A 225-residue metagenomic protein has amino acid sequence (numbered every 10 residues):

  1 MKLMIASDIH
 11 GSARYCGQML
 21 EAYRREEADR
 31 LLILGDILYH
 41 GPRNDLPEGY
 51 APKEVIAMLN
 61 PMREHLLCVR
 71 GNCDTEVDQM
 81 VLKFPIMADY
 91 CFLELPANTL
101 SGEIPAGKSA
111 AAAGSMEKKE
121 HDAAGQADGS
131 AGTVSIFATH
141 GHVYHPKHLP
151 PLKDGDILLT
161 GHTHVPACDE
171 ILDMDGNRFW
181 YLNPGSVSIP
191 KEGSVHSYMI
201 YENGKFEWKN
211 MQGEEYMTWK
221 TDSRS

Functional and structural regions predicted by a protein language model:
K2-T99, G125-A131: Core catalytic region of metal-dependent phosphoesterases/phosphodiesterases, especially metallo-beta-lactamase-like
G11, Y39, D74, D78 (+8 more regions): Acidic, metal/ion-coordinating pockets
G17-Y23, P42-D45, M80-K83, G107 (+4 more regions): General "foldedness" signal
F84-P85, N98, I104, M116 (+2 more regions): Conserved beta-sheet core of the metallophosphoesterase superfamily
Y90-F92, T221-R224: Binuclear metal-ion centers of metallo-dependent hydrolases, dominated by the metallo-beta-lactamase
L95-T133: Intrinsically disordered, low-complexity terminal tails and inter-domain linkers enriched for S/T/G/P/D/E
